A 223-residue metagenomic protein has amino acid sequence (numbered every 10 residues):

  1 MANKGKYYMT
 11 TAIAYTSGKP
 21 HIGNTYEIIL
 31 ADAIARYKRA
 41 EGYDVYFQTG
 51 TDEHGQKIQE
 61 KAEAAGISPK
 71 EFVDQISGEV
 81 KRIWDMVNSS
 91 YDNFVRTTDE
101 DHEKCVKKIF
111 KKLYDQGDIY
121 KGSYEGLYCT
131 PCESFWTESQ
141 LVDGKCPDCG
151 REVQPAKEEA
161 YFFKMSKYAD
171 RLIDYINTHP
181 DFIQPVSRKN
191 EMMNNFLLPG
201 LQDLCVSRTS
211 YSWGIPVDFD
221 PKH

Functional and structural regions predicted by a protein language model:
A2-I119, E133: N-terminal Rossmann-like or analogous alpha/beta NTP/dinucleotide-binding catalytic cores that position adenine
A2-T49, D101-C105, C149, P155-H223: Structured secondary-structure scaffolds
S17, S68, S77, S89-S90 (+6 more regions): Generic serine detector
I58, A62, W136, C146 (+2 more regions): Short clusters of hydrophobic/aromatic residues that line enzyme substrate/ligand-binding pockets
A64, F110, S139-Q140, L198: Alpha-helix boundary/capping detector
N88-R96, Y114-L127, S139-Q140, Q154-A156 (+2 more regions): Short secondary-structure capping/junction motifs at helix and strand boundaries
Q116-I173: Cys/His-rich short segments
